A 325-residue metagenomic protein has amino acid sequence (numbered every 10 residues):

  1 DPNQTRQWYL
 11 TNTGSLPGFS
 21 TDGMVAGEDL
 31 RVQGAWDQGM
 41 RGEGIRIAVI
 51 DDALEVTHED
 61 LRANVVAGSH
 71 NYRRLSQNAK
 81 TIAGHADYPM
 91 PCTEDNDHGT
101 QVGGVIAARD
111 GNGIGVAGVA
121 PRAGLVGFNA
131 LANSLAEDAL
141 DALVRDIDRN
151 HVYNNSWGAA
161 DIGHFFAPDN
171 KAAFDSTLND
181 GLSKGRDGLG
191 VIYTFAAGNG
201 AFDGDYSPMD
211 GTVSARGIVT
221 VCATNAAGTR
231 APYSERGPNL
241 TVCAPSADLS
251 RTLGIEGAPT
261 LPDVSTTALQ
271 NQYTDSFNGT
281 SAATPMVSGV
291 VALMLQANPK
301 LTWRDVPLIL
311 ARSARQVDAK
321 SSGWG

Functional and structural regions predicted by a protein language model:
P2-A123, L131-A172, T177-D180, G185-G190 (+2 more regions): Active-site core segment of subtilase-fold serine proteases
V49, G127, Y193-F195, T220: Structural beta-sheet core signal
D51, L75, T212-Q296, K300 (+1 more regions): Extracellular S/T/G-rich loop segment that most often corresponds to the catalytic His/Ser-adjacent loop
T57, I162-F165, F202-Y206, T229-P232: Extracytoplasmic/secreted cell-surface and envelope-processing proteins
A108, R149, A244-D248, R312-R315: Glycine-rich, acidic and aromatic/proline-enriched surface loops and short helix-turn segments that act as binding
N154-S156, T194-G198, V221-C222: Active-site neighborhood of phospho(di)ester-bond hydrolases with catalytic His/Asp-centered motifs
F195, N199-A215: Glycine-rich, charge-decorated loop segments at or immediately adjacent to ligand/cofactor-binding or catalytic sites
N298-G325: An often Trp-containing, charged/polar helix-loop segment at the C-terminal end of enzyme catalytic cores
